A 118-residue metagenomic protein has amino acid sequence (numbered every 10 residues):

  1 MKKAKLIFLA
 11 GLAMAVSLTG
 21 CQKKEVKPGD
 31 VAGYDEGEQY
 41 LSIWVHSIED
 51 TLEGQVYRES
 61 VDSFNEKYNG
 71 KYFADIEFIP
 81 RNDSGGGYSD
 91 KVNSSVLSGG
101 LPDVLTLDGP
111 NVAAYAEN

Functional and structural regions predicted by a protein language model:
M1-F8: Bacterial N-terminal signal peptides that target proteins for export
L6, C21-E117: Conserved N-terminal structural module of periplasmic/extracytoplasmic solute-binding proteins
G11-M14, V112: Repetitive helical segments and hydrophobic/amphipathic motifs
V16-G20: C-terminal motif of bacterial Sec signal peptides marking the signal peptidase cleavage site
